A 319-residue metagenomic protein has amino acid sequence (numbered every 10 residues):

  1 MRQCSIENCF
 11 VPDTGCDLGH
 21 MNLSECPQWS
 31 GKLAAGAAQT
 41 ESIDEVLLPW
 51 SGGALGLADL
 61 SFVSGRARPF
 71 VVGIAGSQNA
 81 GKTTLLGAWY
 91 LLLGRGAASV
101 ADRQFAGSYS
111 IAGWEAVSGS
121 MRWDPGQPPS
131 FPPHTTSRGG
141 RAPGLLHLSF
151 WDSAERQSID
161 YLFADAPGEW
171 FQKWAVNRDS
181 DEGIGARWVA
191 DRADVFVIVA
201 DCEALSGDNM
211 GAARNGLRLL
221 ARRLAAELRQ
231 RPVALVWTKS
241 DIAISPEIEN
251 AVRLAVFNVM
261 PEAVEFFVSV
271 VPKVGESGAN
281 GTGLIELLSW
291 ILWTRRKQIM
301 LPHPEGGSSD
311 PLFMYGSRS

Functional and structural regions predicted by a protein language model:
M1-A54: Long, basic/Gly/Ser/Thr-rich N-terminal segments that mediate initial subcellular attachment or targeting
S51-G65: Pre-Walker A adenine-sensing motif
V72-G94: Glycine-rich phosphate-binding P-loop
G76, A166, D201-E203, R223 (+2 more regions): G-domain G4 guanine-recognition motif of GTPases
L93-R138: Flexible phosphate/Mg2+-sensing switch loops adjacent to catalytic phosphate-binding sites
Q157-E182: Switch II (G3) loop of P-loop NTPases
W174-S206, R223: Inter-motif core of Ras-like GTPase G domains
D241-E305: Canonical P-loop GTPase G-domain recognition
